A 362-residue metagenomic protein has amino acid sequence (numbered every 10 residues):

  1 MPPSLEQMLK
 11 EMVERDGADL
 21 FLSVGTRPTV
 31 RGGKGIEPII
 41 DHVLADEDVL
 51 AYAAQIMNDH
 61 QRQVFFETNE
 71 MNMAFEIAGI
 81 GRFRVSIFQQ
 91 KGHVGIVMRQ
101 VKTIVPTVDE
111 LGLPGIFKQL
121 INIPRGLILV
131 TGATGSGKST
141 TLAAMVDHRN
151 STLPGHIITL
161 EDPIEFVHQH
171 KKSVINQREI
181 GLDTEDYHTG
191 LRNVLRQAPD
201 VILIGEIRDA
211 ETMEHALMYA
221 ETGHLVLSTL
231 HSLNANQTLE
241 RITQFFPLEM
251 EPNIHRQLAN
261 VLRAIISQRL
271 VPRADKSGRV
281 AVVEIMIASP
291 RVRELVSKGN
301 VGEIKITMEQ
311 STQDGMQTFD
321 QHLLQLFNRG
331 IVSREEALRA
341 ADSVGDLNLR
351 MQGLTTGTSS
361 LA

Functional and structural regions predicted by a protein language model:
M1-A362: Short, flexible helix-loop junctions that flank or precede catalytic/ligand sites
